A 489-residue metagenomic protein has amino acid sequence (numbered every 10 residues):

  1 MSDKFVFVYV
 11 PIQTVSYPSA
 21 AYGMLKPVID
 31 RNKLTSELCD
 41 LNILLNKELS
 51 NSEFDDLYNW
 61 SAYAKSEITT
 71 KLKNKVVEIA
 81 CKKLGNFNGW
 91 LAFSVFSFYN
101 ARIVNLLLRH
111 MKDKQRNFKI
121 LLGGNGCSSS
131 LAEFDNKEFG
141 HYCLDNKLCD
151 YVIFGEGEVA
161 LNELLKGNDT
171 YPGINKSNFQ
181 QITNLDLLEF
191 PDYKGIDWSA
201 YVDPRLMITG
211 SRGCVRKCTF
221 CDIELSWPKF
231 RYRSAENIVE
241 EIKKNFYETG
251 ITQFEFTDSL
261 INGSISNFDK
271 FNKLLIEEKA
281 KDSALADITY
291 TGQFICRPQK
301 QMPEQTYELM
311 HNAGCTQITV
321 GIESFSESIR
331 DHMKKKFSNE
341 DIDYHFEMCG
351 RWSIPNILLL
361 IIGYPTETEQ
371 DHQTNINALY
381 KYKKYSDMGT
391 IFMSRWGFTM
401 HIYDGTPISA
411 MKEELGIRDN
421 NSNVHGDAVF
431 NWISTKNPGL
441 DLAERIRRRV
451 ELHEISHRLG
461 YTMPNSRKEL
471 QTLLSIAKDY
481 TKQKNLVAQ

Functional and structural regions predicted by a protein language model:
S2-G250: Acidic, low-complexity intrinsically disordered segments
S2-V10, M24, R31, T35 (+5 more regions): Radical SAM enzyme core and accessory elements
S19-K26, N105-L108, D269-N272, D343 (+1 more regions): Short amphipathic alpha-helical segment that frequently serves as the phosphate-/nucleotide-binding helix
N32-L34, L148, E248-T249, D282-S283 (+4 more regions): A structural motif corresponding to the C-terminal end of an alpha-helix and its immediate exit/capping segment
K33, M111-N117, I276-A286, K384-G389: Short helix-capping segments at alpha-helix termini
L44-L49, C127-A132, R216, I265-S266 (+4 more regions): Flexible glycine/acidic-rich beta-alpha junction loops that bind and position SAM and/or redox cofactors in anaerobic
N136-A160, L309-Q317, N377-G397: Structural recognition of alpha->loop->beta junctions
T183-N356, Y364, N377: Radical SAM [4Fe-4S] cluster-binding motif and immediate context
